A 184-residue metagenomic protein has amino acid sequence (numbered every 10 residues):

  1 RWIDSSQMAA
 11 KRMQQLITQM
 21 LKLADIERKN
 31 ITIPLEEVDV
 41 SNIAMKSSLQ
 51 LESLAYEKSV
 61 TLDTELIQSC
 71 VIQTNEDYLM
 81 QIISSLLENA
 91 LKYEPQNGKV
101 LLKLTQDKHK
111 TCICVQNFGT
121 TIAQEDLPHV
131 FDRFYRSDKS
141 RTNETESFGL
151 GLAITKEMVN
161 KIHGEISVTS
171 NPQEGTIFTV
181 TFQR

Functional and structural regions predicted by a protein language model:
M8-M13: Short alpha-helical segment of the dimerization/phosphotransfer core of two-component systems
P34-D39, Y56, T61-V71: Conserved catalytic submotifs in the C-terminal HATPase_c
M45-E57: Short alpha-helical segment within the cytosolic histidine kinase core of two-component systems
A90-L91: Short helix-loop "hinge" at the ATP-lid/N-box region of the Bergerat-fold HATPase_c
N97-H109: Short beta-strand/loop element within the Bergerat-fold HATPase_c
I122-R136: Short conserved segment of the HATPase_c
G164-E165: Conserved glycine-rich
